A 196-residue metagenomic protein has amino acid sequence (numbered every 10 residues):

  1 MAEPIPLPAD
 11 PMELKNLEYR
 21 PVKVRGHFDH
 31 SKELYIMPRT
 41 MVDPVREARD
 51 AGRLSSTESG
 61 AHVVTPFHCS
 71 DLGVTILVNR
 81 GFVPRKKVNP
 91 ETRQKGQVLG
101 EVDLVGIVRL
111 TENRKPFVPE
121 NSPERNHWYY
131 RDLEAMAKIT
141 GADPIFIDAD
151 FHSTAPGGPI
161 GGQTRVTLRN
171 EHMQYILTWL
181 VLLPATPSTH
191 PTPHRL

Functional and structural regions predicted by a protein language model:
M1-L196: Surface-exposed, charge/polar-rich loops and edge strands
